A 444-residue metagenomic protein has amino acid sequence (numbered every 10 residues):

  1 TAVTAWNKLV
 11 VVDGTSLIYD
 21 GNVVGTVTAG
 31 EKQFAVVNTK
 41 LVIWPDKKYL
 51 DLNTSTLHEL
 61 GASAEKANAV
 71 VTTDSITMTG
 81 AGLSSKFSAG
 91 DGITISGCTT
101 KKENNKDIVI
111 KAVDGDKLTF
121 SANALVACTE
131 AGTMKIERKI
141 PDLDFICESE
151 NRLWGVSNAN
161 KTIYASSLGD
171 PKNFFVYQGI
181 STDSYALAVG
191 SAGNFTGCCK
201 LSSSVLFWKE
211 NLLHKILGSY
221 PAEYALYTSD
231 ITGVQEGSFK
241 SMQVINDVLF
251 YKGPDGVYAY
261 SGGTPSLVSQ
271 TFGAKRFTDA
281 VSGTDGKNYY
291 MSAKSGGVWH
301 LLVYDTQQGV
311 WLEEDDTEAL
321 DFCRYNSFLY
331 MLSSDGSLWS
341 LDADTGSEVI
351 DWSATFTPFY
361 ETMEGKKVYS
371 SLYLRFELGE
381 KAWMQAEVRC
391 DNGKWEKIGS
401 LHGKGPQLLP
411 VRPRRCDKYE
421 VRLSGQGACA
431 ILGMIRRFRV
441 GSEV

Functional and structural regions predicted by a protein language model:
T1-N7, G233-G237, V244-V248, D255 (+1 more regions): Beta-sheet repeat architectures centered on beta-propellers
A5-W6, G14-N38: Blade-loop segments of beta-propeller domains
N7-D13, K40-W44, R152-S157, T196-G197 (+4 more regions): Short beta-strand elements that form the blades of beta-propeller/WD-repeat-like and other beta-sheet-rich scaffold
T15-Y19, Y49-S55, N160-N173, N211-L217 (+4 more regions): Structural motif
Q33-S63: Hydrophobic or amphipathic alpha-helical targeting/insertion segments
E59-D74, G80-F87, S96-D142: Small/polar beta-strand repeat architecture
K139-G283, L312-D315: Beta-propeller and closely related beta-pinwheel folds
